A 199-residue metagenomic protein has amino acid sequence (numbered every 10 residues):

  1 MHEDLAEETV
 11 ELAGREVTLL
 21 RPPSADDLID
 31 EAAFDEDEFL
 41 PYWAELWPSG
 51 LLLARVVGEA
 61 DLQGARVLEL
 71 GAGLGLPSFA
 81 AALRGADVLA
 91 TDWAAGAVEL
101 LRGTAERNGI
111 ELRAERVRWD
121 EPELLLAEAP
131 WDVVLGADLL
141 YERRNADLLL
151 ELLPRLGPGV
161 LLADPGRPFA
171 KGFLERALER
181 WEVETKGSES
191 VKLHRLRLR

Functional and structural regions predicted by a protein language model:
M1-R199: S-adenosylmethionine-dependent methyltransferases
